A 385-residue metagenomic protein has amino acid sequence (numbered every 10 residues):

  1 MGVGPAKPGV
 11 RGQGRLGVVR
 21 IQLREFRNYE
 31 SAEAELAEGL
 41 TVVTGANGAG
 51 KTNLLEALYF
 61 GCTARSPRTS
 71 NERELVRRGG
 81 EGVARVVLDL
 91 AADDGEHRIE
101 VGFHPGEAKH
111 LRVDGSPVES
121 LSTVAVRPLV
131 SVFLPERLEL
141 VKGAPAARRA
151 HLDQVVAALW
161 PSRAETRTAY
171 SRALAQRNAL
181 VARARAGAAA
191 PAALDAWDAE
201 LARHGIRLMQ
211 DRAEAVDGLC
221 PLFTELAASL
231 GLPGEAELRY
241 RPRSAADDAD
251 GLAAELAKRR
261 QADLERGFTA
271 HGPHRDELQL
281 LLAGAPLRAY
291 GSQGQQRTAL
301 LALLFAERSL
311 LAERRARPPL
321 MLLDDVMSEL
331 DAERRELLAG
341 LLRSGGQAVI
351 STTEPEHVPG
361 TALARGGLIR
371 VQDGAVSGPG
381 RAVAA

Functional and structural regions predicted by a protein language model:
M1-A46, F60, A188-L320, E329-E333 (+3 more regions): Conserved NTPase motor "head" modules and their coupling/switch loops across ABC/AAA+ ATPases, GTPases, and GHKL ATPases
K51: Conserved lysine of the Walker
L58, G366-I369: Conserved short hydrophobic beta-strand within the ABC ATPase nucleotide-binding domain
C62-A147, H151-L152, V156-R163, D217-E225 (+3 more regions): Nucleotide-state sensing region of NTPase/ATPase domains
V155-R203, G218, L222: Extended, Lys/Glu-rich alpha-helical coiled-coil stalks
D324-V326: Walker B catalytic acidic pair
S351: Conserved helicase ATPase motor motifs in RecA-like P-loop NTPase domains
